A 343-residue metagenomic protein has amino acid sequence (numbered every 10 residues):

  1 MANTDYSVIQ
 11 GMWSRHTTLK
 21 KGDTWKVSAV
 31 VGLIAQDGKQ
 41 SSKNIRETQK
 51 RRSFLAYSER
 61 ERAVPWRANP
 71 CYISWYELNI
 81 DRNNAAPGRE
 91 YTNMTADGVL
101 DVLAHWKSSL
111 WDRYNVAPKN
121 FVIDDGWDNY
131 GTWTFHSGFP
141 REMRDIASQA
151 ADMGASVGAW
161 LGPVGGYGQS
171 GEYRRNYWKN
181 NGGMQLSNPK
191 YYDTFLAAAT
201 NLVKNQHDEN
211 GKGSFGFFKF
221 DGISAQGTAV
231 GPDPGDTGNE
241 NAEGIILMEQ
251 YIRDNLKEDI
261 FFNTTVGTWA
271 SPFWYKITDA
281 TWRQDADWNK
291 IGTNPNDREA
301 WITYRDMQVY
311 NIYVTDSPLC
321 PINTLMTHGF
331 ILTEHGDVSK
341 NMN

Functional and structural regions predicted by a protein language model:
M1-G158, G162-G168, N343: Conserved structural scaffold segments of CAZyme catalytic domains across common CAZy folds
Q10-W13, T17, D23, Q36-Q49 (+9 more regions): Mature catalytic domains of secreted/periplasmic carbohydrate-active enzymes
V30, E77, I123-D128, G162-V164 (+4 more regions): An acidic- and aromatic-residue-enriched active-site/binding cleft used to recognize and process polar
P65-A68, N120-V122, W127-I146, Y167-K190 (+1 more regions): Aromatic- and acidic-residue-enriched carbohydrate-binding clefts of CAZyme catalytic domains
E90-A96, S156-N210, S224: Active-site-adjacent "subsite" loops/lids of carbohydrate-active enzymes
V102, W106, E142, I146 (+3 more regions): A general structural detector for well-ordered alpha-helical segments in enzyme core domains, enriched
N115-W127, L196-P234: Active-site groove signature of glycoside hydrolases
Y167-A197, E243, L247, R253-N343: Glycan-recognition surfaces
